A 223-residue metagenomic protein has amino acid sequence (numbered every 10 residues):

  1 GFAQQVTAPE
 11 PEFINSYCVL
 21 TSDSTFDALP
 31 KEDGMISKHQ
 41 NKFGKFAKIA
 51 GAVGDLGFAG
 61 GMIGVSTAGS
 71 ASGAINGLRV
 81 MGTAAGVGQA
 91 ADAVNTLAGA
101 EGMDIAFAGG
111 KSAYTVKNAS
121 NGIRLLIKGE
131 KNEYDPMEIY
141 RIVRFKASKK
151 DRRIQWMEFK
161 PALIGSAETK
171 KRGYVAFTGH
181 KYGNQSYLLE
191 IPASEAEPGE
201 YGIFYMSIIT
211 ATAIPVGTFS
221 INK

Functional and structural regions predicted by a protein language model:
Q4-E168, Y205-K223: Primarily secretory-pathway and cell-envelope proteins
A113, L189-E190: Short, solvent-exposed loop/turn positions at domain surfaces that link secondary-structure elements or cap domain
K117-A119, K181-G183, E195-E197: Solvent-exposed loop and beta-edge segments used for protein-protein assembly and interaction
G122, N184-L188: A generic structural signal for beta-strand entry/edge sites
E158-N184: Extended, solvent-exposed segments with strong compositional bias
Q185, P192-F204: A glycine-anchored, Pro-Gly-centered beta-turn/N-cap motif
